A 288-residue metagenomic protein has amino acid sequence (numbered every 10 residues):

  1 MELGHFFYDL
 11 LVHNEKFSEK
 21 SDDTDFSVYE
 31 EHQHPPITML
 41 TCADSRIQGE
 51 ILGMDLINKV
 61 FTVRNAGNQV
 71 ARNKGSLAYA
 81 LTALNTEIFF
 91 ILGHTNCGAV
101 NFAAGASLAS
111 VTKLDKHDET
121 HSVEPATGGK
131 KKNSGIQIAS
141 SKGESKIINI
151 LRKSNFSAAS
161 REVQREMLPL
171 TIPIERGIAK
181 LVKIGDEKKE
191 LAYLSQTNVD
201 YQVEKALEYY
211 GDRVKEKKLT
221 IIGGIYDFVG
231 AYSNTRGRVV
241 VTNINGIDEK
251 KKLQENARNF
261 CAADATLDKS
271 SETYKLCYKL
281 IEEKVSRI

Functional and structural regions predicted by a protein language model:
M1-H34, I57, G67-L84, N101-I288: Divalent-metal-activated hydrolytic enzyme cores
P36-I37, G49: Short glycine-rich loop/turn motifs
M39, I91, G223: Divalent metal-coordination and catalytic microenvironments
L40, R64, T242: Residues in well-ordered beta-strands of folded domains
T41-R46, A66-Q69, H94-C97: Short glycine-enriched loops at secondary-structure junctions
S45-R64: Catalytic core of membrane glycerolipid acyltransferases/transacylases, capturing the structured, soluble-facing
G49-E50, G98-F102: Alpha-helical elements of the RecA-like P-loop NTPase motor core of helicases
F61-T62, I88-L92: Short hydrophobic alpha-helical runs that function as membrane-insertion/retention elements
